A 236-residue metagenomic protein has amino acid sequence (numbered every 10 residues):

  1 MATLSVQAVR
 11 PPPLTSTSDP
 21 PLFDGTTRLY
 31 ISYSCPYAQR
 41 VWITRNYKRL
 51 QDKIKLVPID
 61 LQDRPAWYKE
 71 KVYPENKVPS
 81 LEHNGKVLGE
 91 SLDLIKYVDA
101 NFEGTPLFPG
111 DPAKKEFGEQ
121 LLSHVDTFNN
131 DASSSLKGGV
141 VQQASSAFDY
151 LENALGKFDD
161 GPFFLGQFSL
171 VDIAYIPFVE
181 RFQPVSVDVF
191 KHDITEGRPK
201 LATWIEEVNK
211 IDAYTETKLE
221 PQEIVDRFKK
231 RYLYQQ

Functional and structural regions predicted by a protein language model:
M1-Q167, Q235: GST-like domain detector, emphasizing the conserved glutathione-binding G-site in the N-terminal thioredoxin-like
L121-H124, S135, I176, E220-I224: Short acidic/histidine-centered micro-motifs embedded in hydrophobic/aromatic stretches that mark compact functional
L136, D188-T195: Short helix/strand-bridging catalytic loops that position acidic/His residues to coordinate divalent metals and engage
V141-A144, I194, L201: Hydrophobic packing residues in well-ordered alpha-helices of helical domains and bundles
G161, Q183-V189, Y214-T217: Substrate-binding/catalytic groove segments of enzymes that remodel or degrade extracellular structural polymers
G166-V189, K200-T203, V208: GST superfamily/GST-like fold recognition
E196-Q222: A contiguous, mid-protein "functional segment" used to position or interact with cofactors/ions or partner subunits
E220-Q236: Acidic/histidine-enriched, glycine/proline-rich intrinsically disordered or flexible terminal extensions
